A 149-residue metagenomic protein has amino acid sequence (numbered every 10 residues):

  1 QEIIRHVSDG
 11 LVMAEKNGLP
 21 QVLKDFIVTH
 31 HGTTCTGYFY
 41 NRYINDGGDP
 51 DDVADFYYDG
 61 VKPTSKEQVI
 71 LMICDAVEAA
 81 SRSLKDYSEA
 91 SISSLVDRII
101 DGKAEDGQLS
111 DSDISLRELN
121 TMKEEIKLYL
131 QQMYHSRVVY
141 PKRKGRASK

Functional and structural regions predicted by a protein language model:
E2-K149: Terminal helices and disordered tails flanking the catalytic cores of nucleotide-processing hydrolases
